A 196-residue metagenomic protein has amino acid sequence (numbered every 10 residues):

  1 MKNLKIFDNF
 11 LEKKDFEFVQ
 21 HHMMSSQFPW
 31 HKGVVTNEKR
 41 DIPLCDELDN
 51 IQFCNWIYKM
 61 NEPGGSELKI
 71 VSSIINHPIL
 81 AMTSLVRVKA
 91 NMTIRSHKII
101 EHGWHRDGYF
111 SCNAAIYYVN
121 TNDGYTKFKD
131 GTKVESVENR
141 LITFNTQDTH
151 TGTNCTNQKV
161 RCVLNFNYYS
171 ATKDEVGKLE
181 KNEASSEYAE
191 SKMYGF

Functional and structural regions predicted by a protein language model:
M1-T83, N182-F196: Non-heme Fe(II)/2-oxoglutarate
I6, I116, K133, L141-T143 (+1 more regions): Conserved hydrophobic/aromatic beta-strand scaffold that supports enzyme active sites
I79-H97: A short glycine-rich, His/Asp/Glu-containing loop-to-beta-strand
R95, V134-T151: Conserved metal-binding segment of the jelly-roll/cupin
K98-G103, F110, Y118-V137, G177 (+1 more regions): A short beta-strand-loop-beta hairpin characteristic of the jelly-roll/cupin
G103-H105, T149-N157: Short beta-strand His + acidic residue motifs that chelate non-heme Fe in jelly-roll/DSBH and cupin folds
A115-Y117, Q158-D174: A short hydrophobic beta-strand segment most commonly corresponding to one strand of the jelly-roll/cupin
